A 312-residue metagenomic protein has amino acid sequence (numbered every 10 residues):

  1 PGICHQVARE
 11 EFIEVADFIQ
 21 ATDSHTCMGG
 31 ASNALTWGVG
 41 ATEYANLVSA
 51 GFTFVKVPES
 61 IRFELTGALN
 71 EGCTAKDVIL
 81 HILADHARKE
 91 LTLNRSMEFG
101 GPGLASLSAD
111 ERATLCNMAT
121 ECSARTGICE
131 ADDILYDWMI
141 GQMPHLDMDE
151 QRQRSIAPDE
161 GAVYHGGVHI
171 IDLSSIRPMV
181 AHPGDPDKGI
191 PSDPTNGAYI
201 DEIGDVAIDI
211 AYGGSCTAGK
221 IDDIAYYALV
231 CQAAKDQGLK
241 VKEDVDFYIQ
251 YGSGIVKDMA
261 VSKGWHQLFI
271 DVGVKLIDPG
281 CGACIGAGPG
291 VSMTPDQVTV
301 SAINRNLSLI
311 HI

Functional and structural regions predicted by a protein language model:
P1-K56: Long, structured ligand/cofactor-binding scaffold of large enzymes
G2-I3, S24-T26, L35, G67-N70 (+5 more regions): Acidic, glycine-rich active-site loops and adjacent beta-strand->loop/helix elements that engage anionic groups
I3-D17, C122-E243, I249-D278: Accessory "access/gating" subregions that flank catalytic or transport cores
D17-A41, E111-E130, A211-D223, I285-A287 (+1 more regions): Conserved phosphate/anionic-ligand binding catalytic regions in large, soluble enzymes, centered on
T42-V55, A75-E90, L115-C116, S192-E202 (+2 more regions): Structured alpha-helical segments in the cores of large, soluble enzyme domains
V48-L93, S253-D271, D278, G288 (+1 more regions): A structural-propensity feature for long, helix-poor, extended segments
T53-F63, K76-I79, A84-W138: Internal alpha/beta core interface subdomains
I310-I312: Conserved small/polar residues in nucleotide/adenosyl-binding loops
